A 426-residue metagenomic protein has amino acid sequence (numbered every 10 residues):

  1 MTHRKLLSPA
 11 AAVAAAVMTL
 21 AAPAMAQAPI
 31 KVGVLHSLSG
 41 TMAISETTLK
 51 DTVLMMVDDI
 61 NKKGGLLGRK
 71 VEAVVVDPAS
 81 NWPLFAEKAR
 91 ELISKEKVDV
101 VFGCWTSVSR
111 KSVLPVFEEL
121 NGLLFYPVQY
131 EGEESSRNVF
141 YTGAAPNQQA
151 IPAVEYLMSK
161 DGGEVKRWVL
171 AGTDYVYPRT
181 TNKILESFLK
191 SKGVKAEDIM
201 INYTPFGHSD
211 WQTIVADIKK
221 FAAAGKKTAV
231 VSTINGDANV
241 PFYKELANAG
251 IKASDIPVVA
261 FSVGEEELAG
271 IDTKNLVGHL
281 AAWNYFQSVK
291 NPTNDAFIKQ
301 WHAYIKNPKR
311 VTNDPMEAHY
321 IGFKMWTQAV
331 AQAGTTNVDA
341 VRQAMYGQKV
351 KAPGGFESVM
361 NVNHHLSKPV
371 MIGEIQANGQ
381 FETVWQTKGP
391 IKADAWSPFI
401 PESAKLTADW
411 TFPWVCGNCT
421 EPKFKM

Functional and structural regions predicted by a protein language model:
L20-A26: Sec/Tat signal peptide C-region and signal peptidase I cleavage site
I30, G347-M426: Solvent-exposed, acidic/polar segments of extracytosolic/periplasmic ligand-binding ectodomains
G33-T52, V76-P83, W105-V108, T173-R179 (+2 more regions): Extracytoplasmic "Venus flytrap"
I44-D51, G64-E134, T142, Y203-Q212: Beta-alpha junction/loop-to-helix N-cap segments that form part of ligand/metal-binding clefts
D51-A73, G163, S191-A196: Signal peptide-proximal N-terminal region of secreted/periplasmic/extracellular or secretory-lumen proteins
E87, E131, N138-A249, S288-A296: Extracellular/periplasmic Venus flytrap/periplasmic-binding protein
L92-W105, F125-P127, R167-G172, G225-G236 (+4 more regions): Periplasmic-binding protein-like
E245-Y320, V330-T336, T387-P422: Extracellular/periplasmic periplasmic-binding protein-like sensory domains
